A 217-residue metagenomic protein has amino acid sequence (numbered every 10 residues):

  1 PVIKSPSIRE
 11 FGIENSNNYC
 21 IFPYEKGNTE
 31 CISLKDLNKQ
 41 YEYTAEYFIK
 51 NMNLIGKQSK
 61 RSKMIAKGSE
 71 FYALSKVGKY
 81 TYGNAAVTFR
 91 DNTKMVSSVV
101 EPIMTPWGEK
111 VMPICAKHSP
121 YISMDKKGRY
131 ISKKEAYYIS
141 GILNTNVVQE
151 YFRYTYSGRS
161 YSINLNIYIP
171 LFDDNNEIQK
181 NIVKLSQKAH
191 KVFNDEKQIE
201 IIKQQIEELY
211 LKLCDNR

Functional and structural regions predicted by a protein language model:
P1-I178: Polybasic, glycine- and aromatic-enriched phosphate-binding surface used to engage nucleic acids
L165-R217: Non-catalytic DNA-recognition/assembly elements of restriction-modification systems
